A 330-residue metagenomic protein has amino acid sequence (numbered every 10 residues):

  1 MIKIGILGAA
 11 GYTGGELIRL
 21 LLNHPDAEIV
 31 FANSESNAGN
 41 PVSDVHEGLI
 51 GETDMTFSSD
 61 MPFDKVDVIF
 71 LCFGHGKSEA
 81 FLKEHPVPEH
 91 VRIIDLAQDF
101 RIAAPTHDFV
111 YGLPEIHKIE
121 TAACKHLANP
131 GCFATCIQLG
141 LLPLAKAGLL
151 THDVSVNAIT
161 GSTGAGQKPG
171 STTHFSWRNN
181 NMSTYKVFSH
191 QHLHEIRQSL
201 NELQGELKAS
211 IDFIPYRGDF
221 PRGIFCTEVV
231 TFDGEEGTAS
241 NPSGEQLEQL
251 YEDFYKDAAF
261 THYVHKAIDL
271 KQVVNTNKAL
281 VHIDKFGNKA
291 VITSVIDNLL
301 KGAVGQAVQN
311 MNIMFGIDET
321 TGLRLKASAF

Functional and structural regions predicted by a protein language model:
M1-N180, Y185-V187, G205-E206, H282-F286 (+1 more regions): N-terminal Rossmann-like NAD(P) cofactor-binding subdomain of oxidoreductases, focused on the glycine-rich
I18, Q138-A145, L193-R197, E248 (+2 more regions): Predominant activation on well-ordered alpha-helical scaffold segments within soluble catalytic domains
L20, H24, A147, S199 (+3 more regions): Change "in soluble alpha/beta enzymes" to "in soluble alpha/beta proteins
I29, H152-V156, K208-D212, F260-V264 (+1 more regions): A short coil-to-beta-strand element that immediately follows conserved catalytic motifs
C124, M182, G223-T227, K289-V291: Short, solvent-exposed beta-strand edge segments and adjacent coil->beta transition regions
T184-F188, Y216-G218, D269-V273: Short Gly/Pro-enriched turn/cap motifs at secondary-structure boundaries
S189-Y263: C-terminal substrate-binding/catalytic lobe of Rossmann-fold NAD(P)-dependent dehydrogenases
V229-F330: C-terminal active-site/capping subdomain that shapes the small-molecule cofactor and substrate pocket of enzyme
